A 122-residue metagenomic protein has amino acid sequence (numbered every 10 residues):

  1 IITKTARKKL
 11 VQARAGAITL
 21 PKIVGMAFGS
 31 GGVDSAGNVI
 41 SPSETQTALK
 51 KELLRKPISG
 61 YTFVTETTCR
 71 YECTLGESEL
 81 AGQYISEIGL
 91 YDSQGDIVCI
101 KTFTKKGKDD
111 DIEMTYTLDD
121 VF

Functional and structural regions predicted by a protein language model:
I1-I85, S93-F122: Small cysteine-rich, disulfide-bonded extracellular modules of the LU/uPAR three-finger superfamily and closely related
